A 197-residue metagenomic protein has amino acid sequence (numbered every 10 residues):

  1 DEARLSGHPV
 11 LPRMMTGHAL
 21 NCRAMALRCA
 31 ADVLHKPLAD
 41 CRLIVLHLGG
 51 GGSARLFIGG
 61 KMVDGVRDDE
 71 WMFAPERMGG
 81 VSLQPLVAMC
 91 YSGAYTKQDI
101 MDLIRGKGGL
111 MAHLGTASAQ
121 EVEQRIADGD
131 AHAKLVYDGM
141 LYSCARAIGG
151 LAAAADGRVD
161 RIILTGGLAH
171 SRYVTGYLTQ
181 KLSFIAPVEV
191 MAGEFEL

Functional and structural regions predicted by a protein language model:
D1: N-terminal Rossmann-like NAD(P) cofactor-binding subdomain of oxidoreductases, focused on the glycine-rich
S6-L43, G50-G51, V63-A119: Glycine-rich phosphate-binding loop plus the immediately following alpha-helix
G52-F57: Short beta-strand scaffold segments in enzyme catalytic cores
G60: Short acidic-hydrophobic catalytic motif
D102, G106-G157: Adenine-nucleotide phosphate-binding core of ATP-dependent small-molecule kinases
C144, S171-R172: Claisen-condensing/thiolase-fold acyl-transfer catalytic domains that form or cleave C-C bonds in fatty acid
D156-L168: Short glycine-rich phosphate-binding loop at a beta-alpha junction
R172, G176-L197: Conserved phosphate-binding/catalytic loops in two-lobed NTP-binding clefts
